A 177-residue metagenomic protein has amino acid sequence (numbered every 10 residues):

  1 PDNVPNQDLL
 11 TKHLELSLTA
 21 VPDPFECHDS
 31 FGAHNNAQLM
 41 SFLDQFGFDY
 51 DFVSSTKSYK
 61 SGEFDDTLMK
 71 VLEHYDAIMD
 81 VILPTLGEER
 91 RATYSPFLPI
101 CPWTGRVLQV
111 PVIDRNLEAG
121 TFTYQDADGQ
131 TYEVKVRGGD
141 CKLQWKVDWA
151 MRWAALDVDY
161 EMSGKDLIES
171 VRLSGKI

Functional and structural regions predicted by a protein language model:
P1-M79, S174-K176: N-terminal Rossmann-like or analogous alpha/beta NTP/dinucleotide-binding catalytic cores that position adenine
H74-A77, P84-I177: Alpha-helical recognition segments enriched in aromatics with Gly/Pro capping that present substrate-recognition
